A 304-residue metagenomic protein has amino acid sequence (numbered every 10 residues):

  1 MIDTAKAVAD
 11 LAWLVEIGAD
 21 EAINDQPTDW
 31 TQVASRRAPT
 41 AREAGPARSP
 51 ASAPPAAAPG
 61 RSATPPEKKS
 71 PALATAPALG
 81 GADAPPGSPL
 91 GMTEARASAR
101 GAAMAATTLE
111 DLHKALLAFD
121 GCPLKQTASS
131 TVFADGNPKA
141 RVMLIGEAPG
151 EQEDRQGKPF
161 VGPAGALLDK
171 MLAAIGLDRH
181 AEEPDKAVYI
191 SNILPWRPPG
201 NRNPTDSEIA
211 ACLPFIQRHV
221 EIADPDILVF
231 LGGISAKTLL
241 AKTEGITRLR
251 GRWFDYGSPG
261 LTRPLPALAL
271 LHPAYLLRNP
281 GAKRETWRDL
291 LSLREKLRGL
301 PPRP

Functional and structural regions predicted by a protein language model:
M1-N24: Non-catalytic accessory regions outside enzyme or core folds
D20-E21, D25, D29-W30, R37-P304: A polyanion-binding, active-site-adjacent surface
